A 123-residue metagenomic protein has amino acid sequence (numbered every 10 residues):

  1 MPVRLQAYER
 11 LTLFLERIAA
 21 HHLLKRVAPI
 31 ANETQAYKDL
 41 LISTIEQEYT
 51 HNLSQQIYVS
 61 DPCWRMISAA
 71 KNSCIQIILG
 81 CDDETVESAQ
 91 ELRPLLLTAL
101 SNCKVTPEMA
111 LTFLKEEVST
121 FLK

Functional and structural regions predicted by a protein language model:
M1-K123: Conserved non-transmembrane functional hotspots
